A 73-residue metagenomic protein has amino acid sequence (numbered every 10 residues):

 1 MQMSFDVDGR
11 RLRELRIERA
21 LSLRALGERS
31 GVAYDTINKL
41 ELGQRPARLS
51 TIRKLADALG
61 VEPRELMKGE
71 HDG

Functional and structural regions predicted by a protein language model:
M1-E18: A short, Lys/Arg-rich alpha-helix, primarily the initiator
L12, L23, Y34, L49-I52: Helix-turn-helix DNA-binding elements, focusing on the entry/boundary residues of the two helices that contact DNA
R16, G27, A56: The alpha-helix within a helix-turn-helix
A20-K39: Short alpha-helical DNA-recognition segment
Q44-D57, G73: Short, basic-rich loop-to-helix N-cap that marks the start of a DNA-contacting helix
G60-G73: Short C-terminal boundary/hinge segments that cap the last helix of small helical domains
